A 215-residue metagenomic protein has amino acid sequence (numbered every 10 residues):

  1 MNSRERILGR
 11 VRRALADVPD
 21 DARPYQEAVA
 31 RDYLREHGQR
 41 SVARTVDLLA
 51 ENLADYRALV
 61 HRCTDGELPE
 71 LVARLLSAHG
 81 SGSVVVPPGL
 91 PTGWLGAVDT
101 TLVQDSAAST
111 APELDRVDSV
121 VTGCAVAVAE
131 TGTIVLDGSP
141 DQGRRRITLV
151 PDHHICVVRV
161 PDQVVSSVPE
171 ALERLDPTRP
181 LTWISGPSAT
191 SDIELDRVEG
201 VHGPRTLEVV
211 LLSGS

Functional and structural regions predicted by a protein language model:
M1-S215: The feature marks the mature, well-folded catalytic cores of soluble enzymes
